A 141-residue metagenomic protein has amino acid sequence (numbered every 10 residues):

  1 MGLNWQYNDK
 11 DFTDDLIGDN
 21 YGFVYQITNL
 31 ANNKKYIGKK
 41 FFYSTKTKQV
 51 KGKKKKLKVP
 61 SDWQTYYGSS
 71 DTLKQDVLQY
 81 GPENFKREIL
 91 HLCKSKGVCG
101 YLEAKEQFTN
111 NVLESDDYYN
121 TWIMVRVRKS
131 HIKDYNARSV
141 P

Functional and structural regions predicted by a protein language model:
M1-P141: Structure-specific nucleic-acid interaction/processing domains
